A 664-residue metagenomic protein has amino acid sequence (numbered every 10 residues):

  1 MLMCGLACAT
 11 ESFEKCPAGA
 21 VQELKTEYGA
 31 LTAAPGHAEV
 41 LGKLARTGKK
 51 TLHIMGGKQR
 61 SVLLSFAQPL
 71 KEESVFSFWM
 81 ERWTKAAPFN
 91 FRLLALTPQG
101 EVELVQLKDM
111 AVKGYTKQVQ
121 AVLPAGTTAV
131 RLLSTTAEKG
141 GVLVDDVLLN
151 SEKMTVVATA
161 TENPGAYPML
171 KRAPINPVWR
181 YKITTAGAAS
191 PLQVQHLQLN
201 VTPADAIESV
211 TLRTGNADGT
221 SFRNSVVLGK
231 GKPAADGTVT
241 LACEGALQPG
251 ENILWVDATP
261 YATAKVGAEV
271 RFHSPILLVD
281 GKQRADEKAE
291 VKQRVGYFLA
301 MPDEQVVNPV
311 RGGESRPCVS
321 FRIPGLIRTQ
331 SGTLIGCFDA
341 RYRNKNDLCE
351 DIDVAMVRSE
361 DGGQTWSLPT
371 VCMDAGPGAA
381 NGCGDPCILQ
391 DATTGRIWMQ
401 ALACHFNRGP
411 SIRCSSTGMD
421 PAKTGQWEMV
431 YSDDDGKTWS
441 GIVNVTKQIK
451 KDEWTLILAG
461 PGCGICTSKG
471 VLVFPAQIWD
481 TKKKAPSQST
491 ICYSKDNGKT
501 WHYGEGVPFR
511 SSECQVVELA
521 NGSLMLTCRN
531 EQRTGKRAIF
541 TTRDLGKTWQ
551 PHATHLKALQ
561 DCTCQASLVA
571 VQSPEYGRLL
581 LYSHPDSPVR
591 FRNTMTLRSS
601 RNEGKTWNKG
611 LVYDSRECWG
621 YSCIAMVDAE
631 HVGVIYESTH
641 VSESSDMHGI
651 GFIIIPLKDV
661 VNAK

Functional and structural regions predicted by a protein language model:
P17-K50: Extracellular glycan-recognition surfaces and repeat-rich motifs
E39, L64, K153-Y297: Exposed, polar/acidic Ser/Thr-rich sequence context and nearby capping/turn residues that mark flexible linkers
K49-V75, Q118, P174-A186, S320-I323: Short beta-strands within extracellular/lumenal beta-sheet-rich domains
P69-S77, T127, I175, G187-H196 (+1 more regions): Extended extracellular/luminal ectodomain segments enriched in beta-structured repeat modules
G100-T127, D236: Extracellular carbohydrate recognition and processing domains and analogous Trp-centered ligand-binding platforms
L132-G140, A258-A262: Short beta-strand-plus-loop segments that form exposed binding edges in beta-rich domains
T135-S151, P191, S644-M647: Extracellular carbohydrate recognition
I175, V227-K230, T259, E287-K664: Asp-box/BNR beta-propeller blade signature and adjacent active/binding-site loops in extracellular glycan-interacting
